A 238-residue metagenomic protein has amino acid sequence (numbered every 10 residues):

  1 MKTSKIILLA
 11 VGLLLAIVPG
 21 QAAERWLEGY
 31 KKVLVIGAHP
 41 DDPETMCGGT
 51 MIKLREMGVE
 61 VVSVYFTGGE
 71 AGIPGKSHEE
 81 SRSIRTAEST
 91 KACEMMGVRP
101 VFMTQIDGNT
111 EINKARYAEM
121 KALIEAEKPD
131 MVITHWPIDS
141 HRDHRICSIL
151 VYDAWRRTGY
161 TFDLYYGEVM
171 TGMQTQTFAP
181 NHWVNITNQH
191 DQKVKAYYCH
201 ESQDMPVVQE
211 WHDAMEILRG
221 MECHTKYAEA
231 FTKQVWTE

Functional and structural regions predicted by a protein language model:
M1-K2: N-terminal secretory signal peptides that target proteins for export/translocation
K5, Q21-I36, K76, E94 (+2 more regions): Metal-dependent de-N-acetylase/amidase catalytic core
I7-I17: Bacterial N-terminal signal peptides
E28-P40, E44-H78: ATP-dependent adenylation/pyrophosphate-handling site
S63, F102-M103, Y166: A structural preference for short, hydrophobic beta-strand core positions in alpha/beta folds
F66-G68, Q105, V169: Active-site loop/turn elements of alpha/beta-hydrolase fold enzymes, especially the short glycine-/histidine-rich
E70-R99: Glycine-rich phosphate-binding loop and adjoining beta1-alpha1-beta2 segment of Rossmann-like nucleotide-binding folds
M103-T110: Short beta->alpha junction loops
